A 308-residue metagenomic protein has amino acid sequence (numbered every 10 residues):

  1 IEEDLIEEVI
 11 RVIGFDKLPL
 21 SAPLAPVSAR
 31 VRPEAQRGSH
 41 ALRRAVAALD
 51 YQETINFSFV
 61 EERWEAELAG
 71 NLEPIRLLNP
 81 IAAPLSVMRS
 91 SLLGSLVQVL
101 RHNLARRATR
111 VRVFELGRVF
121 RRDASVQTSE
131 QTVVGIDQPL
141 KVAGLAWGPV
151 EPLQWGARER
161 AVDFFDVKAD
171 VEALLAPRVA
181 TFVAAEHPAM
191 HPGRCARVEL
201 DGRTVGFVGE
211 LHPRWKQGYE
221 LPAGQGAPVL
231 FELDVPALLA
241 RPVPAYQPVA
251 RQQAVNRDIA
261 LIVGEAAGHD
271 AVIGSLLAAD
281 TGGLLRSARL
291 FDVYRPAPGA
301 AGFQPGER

Functional and structural regions predicted by a protein language model:
I1-V111, L116: Extended, well-folded interaction surfaces typified by the phenylalanyl-tRNA synthetase beta subunit core
V12-S28, E73-L78, V119-R158, P248-D258 (+1 more regions): Residues forming anionic-ligand binding surfaces in small-molecule and nucleic-acid pockets of primarily soluble enzymes
G14, D50, G117, G148 (+2 more regions): Glycine-centered flexibility sites
V31, A35, L85, R89 (+4 more regions): Generic alpha-helical structural element
R44, A48, P84-L85, N103-R107 (+4 more regions): A general structural signal for short secondary-structure junctions and capping/turn motifs
N56, R63, D137-Q138, A143 (+1 more regions): A carboxyl-terminal module marker
A69-I81, L85, V133, G206-Q217 (+1 more regions): Active-site loop ensemble at the mouth of alpha/beta enzyme cores that anchors a bound cofactor
R101-N103, R121-R122, P213, R295: Short beta-turn/strand-loop junction motif enriched in small, turn-promoting residues
